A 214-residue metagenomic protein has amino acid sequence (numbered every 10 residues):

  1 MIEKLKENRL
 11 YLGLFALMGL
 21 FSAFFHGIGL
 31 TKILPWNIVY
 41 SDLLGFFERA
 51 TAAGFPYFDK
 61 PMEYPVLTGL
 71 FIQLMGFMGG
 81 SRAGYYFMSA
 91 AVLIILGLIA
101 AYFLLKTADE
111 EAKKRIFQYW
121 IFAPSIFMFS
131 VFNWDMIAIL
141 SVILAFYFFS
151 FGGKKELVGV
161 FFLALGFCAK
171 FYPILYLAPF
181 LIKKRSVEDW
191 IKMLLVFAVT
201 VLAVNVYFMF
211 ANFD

Functional and structural regions predicted by a protein language model:
M1-E111: TM-lumen/periplasm interface segments of multi-pass membrane proteins, especially the first transmembrane helix
M1-L5, I174-V199, M209-F210: Perimembrane helix-loop-helix junctions
K6, L10-L17, M88-S89, R115-Y119 (+3 more regions): Alpha-helical transmembrane segments of integral membrane proteins
F103, A138-G153: Specific aromatic-rich, kink-prone transmembrane helix
L104-A123, K154, V158: Transmembrane-helix signature of polytopic, membrane-embedded enzymes that assemble or transfer cell-envelope glycans
I121-M128, A198-Y207: Aromatic-anchored segments of alpha-helical transmembrane domains
P124-F129, F148, E156-I182: Membrane-interface alpha helices of multi-pass inner-membrane proteins
S130-A138: Short acidic/glycine- and proline-prone juxtamembrane loop motifs at membrane-interface regions of multi-pass membrane
